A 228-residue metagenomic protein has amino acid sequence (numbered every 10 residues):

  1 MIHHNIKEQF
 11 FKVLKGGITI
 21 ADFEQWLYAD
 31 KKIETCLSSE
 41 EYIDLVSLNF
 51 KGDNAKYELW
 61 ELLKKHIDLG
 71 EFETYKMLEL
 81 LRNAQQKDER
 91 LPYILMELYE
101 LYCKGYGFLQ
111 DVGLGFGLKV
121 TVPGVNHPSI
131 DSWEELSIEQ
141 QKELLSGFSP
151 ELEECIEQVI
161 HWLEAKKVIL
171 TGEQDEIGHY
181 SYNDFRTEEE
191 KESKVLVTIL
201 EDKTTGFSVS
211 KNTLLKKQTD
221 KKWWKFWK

Functional and structural regions predicted by a protein language model:
M1-K228: Acidic, Ser/Pro/Thr-rich low-complexity regulatory regions and the short amphipathic helical interaction modules they
